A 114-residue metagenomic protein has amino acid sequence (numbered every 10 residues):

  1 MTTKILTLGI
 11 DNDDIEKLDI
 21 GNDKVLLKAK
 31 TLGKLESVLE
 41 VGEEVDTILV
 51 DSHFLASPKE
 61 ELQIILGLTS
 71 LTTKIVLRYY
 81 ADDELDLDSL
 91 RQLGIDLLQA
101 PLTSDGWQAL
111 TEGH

Functional and structural regions predicted by a protein language model:
T2-N12, D19, I48: Conserved acidic segment of CheY-like receiver
T7-L8, I48-S52, V76-Y79: Conserved beta-strand segments of the P-loop GTPase G domain that flank and frequently precede/overlap
I10-L32: Two-component/phosphorelay signaling modules centered on CheY-like receiver
G21-N22, L71, R91-G94: Short, structured coil segments at secondary-structure junctions
A29-T47, L55: Acidic, metal-coordinating helix/loop segments flanking the phosphotransfer/catalytic sites of two-component signaling
K30, V76-H114: Output/docking surface of receiver
V45-T69, D83-D86: Conserved phosphotransfer microenvironments
T69-V76: His-Asp phosphorelay/catalytic-motif detector in bacterial-type signaling
